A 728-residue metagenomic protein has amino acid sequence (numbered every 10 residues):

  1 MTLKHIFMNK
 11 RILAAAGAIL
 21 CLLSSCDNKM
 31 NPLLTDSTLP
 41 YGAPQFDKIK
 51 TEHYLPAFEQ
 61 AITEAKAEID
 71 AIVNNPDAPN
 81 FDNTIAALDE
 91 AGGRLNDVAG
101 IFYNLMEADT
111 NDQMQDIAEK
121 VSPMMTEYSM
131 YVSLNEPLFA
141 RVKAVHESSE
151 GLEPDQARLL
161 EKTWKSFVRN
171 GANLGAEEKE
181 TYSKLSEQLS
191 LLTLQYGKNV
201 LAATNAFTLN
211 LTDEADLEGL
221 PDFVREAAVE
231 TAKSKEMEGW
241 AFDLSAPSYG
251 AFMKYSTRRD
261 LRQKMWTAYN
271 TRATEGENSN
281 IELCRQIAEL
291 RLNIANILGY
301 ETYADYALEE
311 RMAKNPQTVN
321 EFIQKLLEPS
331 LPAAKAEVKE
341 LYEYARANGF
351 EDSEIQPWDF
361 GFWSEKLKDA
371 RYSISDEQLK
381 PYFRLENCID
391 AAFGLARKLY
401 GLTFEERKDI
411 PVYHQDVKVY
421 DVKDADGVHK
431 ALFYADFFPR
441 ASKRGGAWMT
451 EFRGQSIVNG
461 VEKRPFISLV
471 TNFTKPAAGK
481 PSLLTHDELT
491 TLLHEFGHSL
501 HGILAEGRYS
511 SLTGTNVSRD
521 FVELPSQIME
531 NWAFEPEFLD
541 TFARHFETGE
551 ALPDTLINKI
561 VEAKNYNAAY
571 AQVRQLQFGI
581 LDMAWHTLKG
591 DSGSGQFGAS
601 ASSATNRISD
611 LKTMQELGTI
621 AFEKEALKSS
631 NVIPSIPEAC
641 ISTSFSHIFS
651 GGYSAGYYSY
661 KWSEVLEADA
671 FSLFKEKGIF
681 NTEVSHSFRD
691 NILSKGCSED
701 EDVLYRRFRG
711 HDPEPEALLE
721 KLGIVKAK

Functional and structural regions predicted by a protein language model:
M1-M8: N-terminal secretory signal peptides that target proteins for export/translocation
N9-A15: Sec-dependent signal peptide recognition, specifically the positively charged N-region followed immediately by
L22-S25: C-terminal motif of bacterial Sec signal peptides marking the signal peptidase cleavage site
K29-K48, H53, Q60, G239 (+9 more regions): C-terminal, non-catalytic "cap/extension" segments appended to globular domains
K29-L220, E226, F674: N-terminal helix-rich structural modules
T38-H53, F102-V121, K143-K184, D243-I281 (+6 more regions): Short His/Asp/Glu-rich catalytic/ion-coordination signatures at enzyme active sites or charged loops
L159-L160, K198, A203-D243, L290 (+5 more regions): Active-site-proximal, well-structured secondary-structure segments within enzyme catalytic domains
T474-L492: Short pre-active-site segment immediately N-terminal to the catalytic Zn-binding motif
